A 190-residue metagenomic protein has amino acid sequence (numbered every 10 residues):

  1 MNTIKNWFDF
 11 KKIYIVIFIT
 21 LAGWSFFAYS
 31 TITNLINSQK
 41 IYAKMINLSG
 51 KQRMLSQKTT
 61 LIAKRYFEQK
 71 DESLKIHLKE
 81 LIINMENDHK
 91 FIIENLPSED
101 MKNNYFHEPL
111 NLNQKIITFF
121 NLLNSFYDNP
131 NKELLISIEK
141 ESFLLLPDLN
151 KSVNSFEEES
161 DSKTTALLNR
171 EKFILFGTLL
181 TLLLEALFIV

Functional and structural regions predicted by a protein language model:
M1-K12, L123, L135: Long, acidic, intrinsically disordered low-complexity segments
M1-N2, I32-S38, T60-Q69, F91 (+2 more regions): Juxtamembrane segments at transmembrane-helix boundaries in multi-pass signal-transduction membrane proteins
K5-K12, N34-I41, S155, E159-A166: Juxtamembrane loop-transmembrane helix junctions in multi-pass integral membrane proteins, especially the extracellular
N6-T33, F176-I189: Extreme N-terminal signal-anchor transmembrane helix of membrane signaling/transducer proteins, especially in bacteria
S38-E108, L134: Membrane-proximal N-terminal soluble sensing/regulatory segments of transmembrane proteins
I46, K51, L55, I62 (+2 more regions): Extracytoplasmic
K90-P97, V153-N154, L184-A186: Charged/polar, low-hydrophobicity segments characteristic of intrinsically disordered regions and flexible loops
E158-V190: Selective recognition of signaling/oligomerization transmembrane alpha-helices
